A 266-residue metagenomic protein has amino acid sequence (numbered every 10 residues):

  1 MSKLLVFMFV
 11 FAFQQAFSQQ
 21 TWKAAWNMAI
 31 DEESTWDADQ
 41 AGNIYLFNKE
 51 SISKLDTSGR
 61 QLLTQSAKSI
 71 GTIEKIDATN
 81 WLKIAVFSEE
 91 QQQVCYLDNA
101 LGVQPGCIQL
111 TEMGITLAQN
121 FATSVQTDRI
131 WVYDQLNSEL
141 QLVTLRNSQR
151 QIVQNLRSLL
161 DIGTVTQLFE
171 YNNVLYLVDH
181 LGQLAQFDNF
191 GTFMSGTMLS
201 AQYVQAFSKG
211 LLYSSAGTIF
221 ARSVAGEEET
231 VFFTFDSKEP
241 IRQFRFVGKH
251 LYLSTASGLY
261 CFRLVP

Functional and structural regions predicted by a protein language model:
M1-A24, P266: Bacterial Sec-dependent N-terminal signal peptides
W22-M28, R60-S66, V103-E112, Q149-L160 (+2 more regions): A short beta-strand motif characteristic of beta-propeller blades
W26-K49: Beta-strand-rich domains and repeat architectures in extracellular enzymes and scaffolds, especially beta-propellers
D31-D37, I70-A78, I115-A122, D161-F169 (+2 more regions): Repeated scaffold domains used in trafficking and secretory/extracellular systems, primarily beta-propellers
A41-G42, W81-L82, Q126-D128, N172-N173 (+2 more regions): Short coil/turn segments that connect the beta-strands within blades of beta-propeller domains
Y45-K49, A85-E90, V132-L136, Y176-L181 (+2 more regions): Conserved beta-strand positions in repeat-built beta-propeller and related beta-rich domains
D56-R60, D98-L101, T144-S148, F187-F190 (+2 more regions): Short loop/turn segments that connect beta-strands within beta-propeller blades
R242-P266: Blade-level signature of beta-propeller repeat domains, shared across WD40, Kelch, NHL, RCC1 and BNR/Asp-box propellers
